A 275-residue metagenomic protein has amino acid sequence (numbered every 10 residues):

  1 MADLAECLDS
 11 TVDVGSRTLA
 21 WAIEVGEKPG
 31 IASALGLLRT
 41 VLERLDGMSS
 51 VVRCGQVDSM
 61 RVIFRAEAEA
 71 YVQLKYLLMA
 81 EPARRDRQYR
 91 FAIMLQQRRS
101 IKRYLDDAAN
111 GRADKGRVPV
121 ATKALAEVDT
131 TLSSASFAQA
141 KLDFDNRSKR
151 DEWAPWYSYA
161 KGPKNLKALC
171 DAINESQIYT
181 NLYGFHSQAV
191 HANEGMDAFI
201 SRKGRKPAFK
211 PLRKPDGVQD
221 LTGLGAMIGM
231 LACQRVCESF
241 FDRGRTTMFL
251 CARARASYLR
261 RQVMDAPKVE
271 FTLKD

Functional and structural regions predicted by a protein language model:
M1-G30, L95-G223, L231-D275: Secondary-shell segments that build the walls of catalytic and ion/ligand-binding clefts
G15-M79: Long, hydrophobic/aromatic-enriched structural stretches that serve as scaffold segments
R39, D46, R65, T180 (+2 more regions): A structural signal for well-ordered alpha-helical segments within the folded catalytic domains of diverse enzymes
M60-V62, L78-Q88, D242-C251: Short, glycine/acidic-rich hinge or "gate" loops at secondary-structure transitions that mediate conformational
Y71-P82, V190-E194, F240: A generic secondary-structure signal for well-formed alpha-helical elements
A80-Y104: Extended amphipathic alpha-helical segments with heptad-repeat/coiled-coil character used for oligomerization, fusion
